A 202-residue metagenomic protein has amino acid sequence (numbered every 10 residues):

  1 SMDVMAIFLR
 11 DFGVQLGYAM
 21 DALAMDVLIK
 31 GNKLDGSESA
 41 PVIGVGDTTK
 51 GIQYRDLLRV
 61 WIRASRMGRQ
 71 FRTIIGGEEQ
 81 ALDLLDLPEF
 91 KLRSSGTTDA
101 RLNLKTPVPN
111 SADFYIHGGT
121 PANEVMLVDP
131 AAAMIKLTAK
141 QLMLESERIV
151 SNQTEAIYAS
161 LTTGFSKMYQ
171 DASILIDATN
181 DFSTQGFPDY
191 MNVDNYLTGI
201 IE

Functional and structural regions predicted by a protein language model:
S1-R66, D181-I201: Alpha-helical scaffold segments that mediate packing/assembly in large oligomeric complexes
M20-A24, Q80, A131-A133: Charged, low-complexity, helix-prone segments enriched in Lys/Glu/Asp/Gln
L28, L58-V60, L84, A133-M134 (+1 more regions): Generic hydrophobic, helix-prone segments enriched in Leu/Val/Ile
N32-T106: Extended, solvent-exposed, turn-rich assembly/linker loops in the middle of proteins
L87-E202: Sequence/fold signature of self-assembling virion shell proteins
